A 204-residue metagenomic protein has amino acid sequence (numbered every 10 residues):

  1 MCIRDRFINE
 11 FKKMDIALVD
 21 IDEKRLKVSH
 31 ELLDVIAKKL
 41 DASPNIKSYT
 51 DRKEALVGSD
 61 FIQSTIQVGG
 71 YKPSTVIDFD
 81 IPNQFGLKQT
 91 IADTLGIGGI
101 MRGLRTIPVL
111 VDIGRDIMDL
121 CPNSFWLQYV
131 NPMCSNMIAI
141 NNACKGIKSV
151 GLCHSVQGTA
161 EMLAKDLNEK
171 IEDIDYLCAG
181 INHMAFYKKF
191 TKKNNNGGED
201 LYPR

Functional and structural regions predicted by a protein language model:
M1-I3: Short, small-residue-biased leader/transition segments that mark boundaries at the very start of proteins
F7-N9, D34-K39, S64, D119 (+2 more regions): Short, surface-exposed basic-aromatic patches at helix termini and helix-loop junctions that form
I8-D41: Glycine-rich phosphate-binding loop and adjoining beta1-alpha1-beta2 segment of Rossmann-like nucleotide-binding folds
D15, N45, F125, K148: Residues at the starts of beta-strands that form the adenosine-phosphate
N45-G58: Short acidic low-complexity segments
L56, D60-I66: N-terminal Rossmann-like NAD(P) cofactor-binding module of classical short-chain dehydrogenase/reductase
K72-C144: Rossmann-fold NAD(P)-binding glycine/threonine-rich loop
G146-R204: Substrate/ligand-engaging "lid" and interaction regions
